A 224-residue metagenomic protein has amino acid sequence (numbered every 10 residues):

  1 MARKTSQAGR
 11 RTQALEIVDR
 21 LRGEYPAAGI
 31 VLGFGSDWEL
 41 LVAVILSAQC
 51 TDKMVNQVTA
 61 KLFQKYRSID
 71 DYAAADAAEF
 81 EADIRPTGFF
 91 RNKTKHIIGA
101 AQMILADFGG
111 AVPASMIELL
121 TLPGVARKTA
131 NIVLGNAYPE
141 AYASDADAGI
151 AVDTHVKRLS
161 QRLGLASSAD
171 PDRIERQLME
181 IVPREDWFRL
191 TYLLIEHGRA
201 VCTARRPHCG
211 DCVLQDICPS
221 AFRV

Functional and structural regions predicted by a protein language model:
A2-V224: Catalytic cores of DNA base-excision repair glycosylases
